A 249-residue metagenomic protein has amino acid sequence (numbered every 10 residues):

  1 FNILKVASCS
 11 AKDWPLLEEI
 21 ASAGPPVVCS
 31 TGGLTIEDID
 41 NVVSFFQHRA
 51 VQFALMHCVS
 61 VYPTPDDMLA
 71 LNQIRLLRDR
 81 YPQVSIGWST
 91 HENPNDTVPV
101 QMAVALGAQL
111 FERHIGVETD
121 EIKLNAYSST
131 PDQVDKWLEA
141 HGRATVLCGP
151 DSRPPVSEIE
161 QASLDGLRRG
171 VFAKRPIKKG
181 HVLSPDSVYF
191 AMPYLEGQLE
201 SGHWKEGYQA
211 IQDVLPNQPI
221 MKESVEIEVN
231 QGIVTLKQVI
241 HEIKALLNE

Functional and structural regions predicted by a protein language model:
F1-E249: Catalytic cores and adjacent flexible loops of soluble metabolic enzymes that perform enolate/carbanion chemistry on
